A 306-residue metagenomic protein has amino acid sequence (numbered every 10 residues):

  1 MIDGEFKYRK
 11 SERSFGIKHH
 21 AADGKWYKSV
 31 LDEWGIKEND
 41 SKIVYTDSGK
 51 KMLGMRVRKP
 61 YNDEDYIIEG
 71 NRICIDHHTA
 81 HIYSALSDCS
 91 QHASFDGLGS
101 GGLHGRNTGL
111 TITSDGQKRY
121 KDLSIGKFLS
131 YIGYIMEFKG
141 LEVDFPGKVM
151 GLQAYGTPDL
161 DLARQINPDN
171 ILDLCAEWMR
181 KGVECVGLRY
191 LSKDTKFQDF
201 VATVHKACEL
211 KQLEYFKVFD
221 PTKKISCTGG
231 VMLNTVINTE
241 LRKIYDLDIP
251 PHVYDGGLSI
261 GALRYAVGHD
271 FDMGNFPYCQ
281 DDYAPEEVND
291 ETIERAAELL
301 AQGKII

Functional and structural regions predicted by a protein language model:
I2-D3, K7-R9, Q91-Q198, T239-R242 (+1 more regions): A short helix-loop
R9-I36: N-terminal phosphate-binding loop and adjacent alpha-helix
K28-C74, A85: Short beta-strand-loop/turn "lid" adjacent to the catalytic site in phosphate-handling enzymes
I43-Y45, N71-H77, S94, C227-G229 (+2 more regions): General beta-strand structural signal in soluble alpha/beta enzymes
S48, D96-G102, G229-V231: Active-site metal-binding loops of divalent metal-dependent hydrolases
K51-L53, K224-E240: Glycine-rich phosphate-binding loops at beta-strand->alpha-helix junctions
G70-N71, K243-L258: Conserved phosphate-binding/catalytic loops in two-lobed NTP-binding clefts
F200-I225: Phosphate/ATP-binding catalytic cores across multiple sugar-kinase/actin-like superfamilies, primarily ASKHA
